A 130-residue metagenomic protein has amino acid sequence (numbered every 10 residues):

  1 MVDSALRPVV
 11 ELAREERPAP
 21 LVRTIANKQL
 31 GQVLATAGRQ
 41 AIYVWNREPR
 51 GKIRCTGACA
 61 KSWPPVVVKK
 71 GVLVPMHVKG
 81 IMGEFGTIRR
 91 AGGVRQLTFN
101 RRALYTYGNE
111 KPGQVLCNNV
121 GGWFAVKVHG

Functional and structural regions predicted by a protein language model:
M1-G130: Compact beta-sheet-dominated domain cores in extracellular/mature segments
